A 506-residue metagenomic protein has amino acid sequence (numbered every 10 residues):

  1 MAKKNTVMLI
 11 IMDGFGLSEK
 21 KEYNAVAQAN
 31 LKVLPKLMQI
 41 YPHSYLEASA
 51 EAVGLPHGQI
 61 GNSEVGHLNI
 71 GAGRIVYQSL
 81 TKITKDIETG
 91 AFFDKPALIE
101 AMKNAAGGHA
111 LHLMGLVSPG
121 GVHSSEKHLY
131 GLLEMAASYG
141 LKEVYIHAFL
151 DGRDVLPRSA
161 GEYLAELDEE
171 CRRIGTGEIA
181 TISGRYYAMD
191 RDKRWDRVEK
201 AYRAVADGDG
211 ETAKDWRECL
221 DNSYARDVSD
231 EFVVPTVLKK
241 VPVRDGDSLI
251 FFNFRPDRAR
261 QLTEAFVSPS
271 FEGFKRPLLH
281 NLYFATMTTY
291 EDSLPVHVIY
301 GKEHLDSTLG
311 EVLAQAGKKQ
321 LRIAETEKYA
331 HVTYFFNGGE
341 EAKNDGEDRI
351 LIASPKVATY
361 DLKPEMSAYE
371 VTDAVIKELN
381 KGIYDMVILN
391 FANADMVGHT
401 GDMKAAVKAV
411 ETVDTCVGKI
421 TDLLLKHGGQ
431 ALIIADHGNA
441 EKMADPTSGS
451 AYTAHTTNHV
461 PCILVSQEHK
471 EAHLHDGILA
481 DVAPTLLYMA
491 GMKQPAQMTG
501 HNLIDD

Functional and structural regions predicted by a protein language model:
M1-D506: Feature captures the catalytic ectodomains and active-site-proximal regions of enzymes that hydrolyze or transfer
